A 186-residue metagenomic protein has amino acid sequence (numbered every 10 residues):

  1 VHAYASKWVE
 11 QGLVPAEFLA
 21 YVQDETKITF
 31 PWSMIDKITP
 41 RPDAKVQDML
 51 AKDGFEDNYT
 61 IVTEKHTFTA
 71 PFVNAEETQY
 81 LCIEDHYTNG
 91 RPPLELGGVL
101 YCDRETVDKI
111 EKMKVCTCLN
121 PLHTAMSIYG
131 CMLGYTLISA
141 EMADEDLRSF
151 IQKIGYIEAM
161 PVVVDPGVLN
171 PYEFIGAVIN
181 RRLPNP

Functional and structural regions predicted by a protein language model:
H2-P186: Substrate/ligand-engaging "lid" and interaction regions
